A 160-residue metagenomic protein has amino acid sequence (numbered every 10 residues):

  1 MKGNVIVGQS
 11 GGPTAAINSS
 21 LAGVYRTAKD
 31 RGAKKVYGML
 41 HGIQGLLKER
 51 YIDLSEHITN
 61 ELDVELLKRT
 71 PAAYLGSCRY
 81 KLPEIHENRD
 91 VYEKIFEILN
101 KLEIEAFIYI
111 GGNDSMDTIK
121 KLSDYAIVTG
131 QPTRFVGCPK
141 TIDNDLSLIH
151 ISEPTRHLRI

Functional and structural regions predicted by a protein language model:
M1-V5, R31-K34, R69-A72, L102-A106 (+2 more regions): Short coil/turn connectors at secondary-structure junctions
K2-I52: N-terminal phosphate-binding or glycine-rich loops at protein starts, especially the Walker A/P-loop of NTPases
N4-T14, Y74-R79, E105-G111: Short glycine-rich or small-residue beta-strand-to-loop segments that form or flank ligand, phosphate, metal/Fe-S
S10-G12, M39-G45, R79-Y80, G112-S115 (+2 more regions): Short, ordered loop/turn segments at secondary-structure junctions
T14-V24, L46-L47, V91-E93, N113-K121 (+1 more regions): Short glycine/serine/threonine-rich phosphate/pyrophosphate-binding segments that cradle anionic phosphate groups
E49-E105, D114, C138, I142 (+1 more regions): Glycine-rich oxoanion-binding loops at beta->alpha junctions
S123-L148: Short, acidic/small-residue loops that bind anionic groups at enzyme active sites
I149-I160: Single conserved hydrophobic/aromatic residue that forms the stacking wall/gate of nucleotide- or nucleobase-binding
